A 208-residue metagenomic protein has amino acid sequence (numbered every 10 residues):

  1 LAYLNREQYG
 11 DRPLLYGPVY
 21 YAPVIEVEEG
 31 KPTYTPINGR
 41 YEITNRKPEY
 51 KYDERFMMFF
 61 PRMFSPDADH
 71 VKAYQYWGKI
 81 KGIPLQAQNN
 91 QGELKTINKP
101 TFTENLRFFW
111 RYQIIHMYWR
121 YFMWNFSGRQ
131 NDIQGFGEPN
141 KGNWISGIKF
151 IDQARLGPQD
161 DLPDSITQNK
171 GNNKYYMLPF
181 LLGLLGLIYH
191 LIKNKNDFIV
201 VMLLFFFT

Functional and structural regions predicted by a protein language model:
A2-P179: Lumenal/periplasmic acceptor-binding loop at the mouth of the active site in multi-pass, GT-C-fold membrane enzymes
M123, I188-I192: Membrane-water interface at transmembrane helix exits
Y176-L185, N194-T208: Transmembrane alpha-helix segments characteristic of polytopic inner-membrane glycan-assembly/cell-envelope
